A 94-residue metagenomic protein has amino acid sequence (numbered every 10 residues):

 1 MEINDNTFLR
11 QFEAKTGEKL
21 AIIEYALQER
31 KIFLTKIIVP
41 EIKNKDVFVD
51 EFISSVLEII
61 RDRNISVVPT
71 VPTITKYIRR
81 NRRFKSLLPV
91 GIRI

Functional and structural regions predicted by a protein language model:
M1-I42, I59-V68, T75, I92-I94: Non-catalytic substrate-recognition and accessory regions of acyl/acetyltransferase enzymes
Y25, I53, F84-K85: Aromatic-enriched hydrophobic runs in primary sequence
N44-E58: Conserved acetyl-CoA-binding loop-helix of GNAT-fold acetyltransferases
P72-I92: Conserved active-site alpha-helix within GNAT-family acetyltransferase domains
